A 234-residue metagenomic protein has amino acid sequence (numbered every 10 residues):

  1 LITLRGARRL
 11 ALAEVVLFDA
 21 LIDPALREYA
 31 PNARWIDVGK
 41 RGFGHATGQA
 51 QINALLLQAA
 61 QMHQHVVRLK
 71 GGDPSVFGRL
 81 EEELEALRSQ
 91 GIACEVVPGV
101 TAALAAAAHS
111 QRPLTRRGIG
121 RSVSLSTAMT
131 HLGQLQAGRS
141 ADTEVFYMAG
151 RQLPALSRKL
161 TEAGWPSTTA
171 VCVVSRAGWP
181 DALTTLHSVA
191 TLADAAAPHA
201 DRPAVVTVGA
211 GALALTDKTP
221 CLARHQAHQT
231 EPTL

Functional and structural regions predicted by a protein language model:
L1-I2, E28-Y29, G44-Q51, L104-A107 (+2 more regions): Short, charged, surface-exposed secondary-structure boundary motifs
L4-V97, A190-H199, T233: Class I S-adenosyl-L-methionine
F18-D19, V67-G71, C94-G99, R116-G118 (+3 more regions): General beta-strand structural signal in soluble alpha/beta enzymes
L21-D23, G39-A46, V100-A102, I119-V123 (+2 more regions): Short, acidic/turn-prone active-site loops that include or flank metal/cofactor- and phosphate-binding residues
I22-D23, S75, A102, Q152 (+1 more regions): Alpha-helix capping/helix-boundary segments
R34-K40, G91-E95, L114-R121, P166-V173: Short hydrophobic/aromatic-enriched beta-strand-loop microsegments
Q51, Q61-V66, R79, S122 (+1 more regions): A contiguous loop/helix-start segment that scaffolds small-molecule binding in enzyme catalytic cores
D73-A141, L183-L186, L234: Class I SAM-dependent methyltransferase SAM-binding "motif I" and its flanking Rossmann-like core
